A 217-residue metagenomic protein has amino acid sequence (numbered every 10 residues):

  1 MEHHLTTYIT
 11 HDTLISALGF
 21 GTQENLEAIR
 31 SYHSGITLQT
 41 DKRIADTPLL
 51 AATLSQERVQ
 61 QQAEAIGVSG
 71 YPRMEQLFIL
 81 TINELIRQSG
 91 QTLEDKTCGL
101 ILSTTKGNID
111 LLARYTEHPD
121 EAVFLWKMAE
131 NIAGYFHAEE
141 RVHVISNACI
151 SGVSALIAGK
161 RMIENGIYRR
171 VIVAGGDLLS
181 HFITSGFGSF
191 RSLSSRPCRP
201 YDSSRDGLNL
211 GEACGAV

Functional and structural regions predicted by a protein language model:
M1-V142, R161, S180, S189-N209 (+1 more regions): Conserved "HGTGT" condensation-loop signature of ketosynthase/thiolase-family condensing enzymes that catalyze
F136, H143-G175, L210-V217: Active-site-proximal alpha-helical scaffold in enzymes
N147, G186-F187, R191: Short glycine/serine-rich loop/turn segments
I183: Short beta-loop-alpha junction of Rossmann-like oxidoreductase domains
